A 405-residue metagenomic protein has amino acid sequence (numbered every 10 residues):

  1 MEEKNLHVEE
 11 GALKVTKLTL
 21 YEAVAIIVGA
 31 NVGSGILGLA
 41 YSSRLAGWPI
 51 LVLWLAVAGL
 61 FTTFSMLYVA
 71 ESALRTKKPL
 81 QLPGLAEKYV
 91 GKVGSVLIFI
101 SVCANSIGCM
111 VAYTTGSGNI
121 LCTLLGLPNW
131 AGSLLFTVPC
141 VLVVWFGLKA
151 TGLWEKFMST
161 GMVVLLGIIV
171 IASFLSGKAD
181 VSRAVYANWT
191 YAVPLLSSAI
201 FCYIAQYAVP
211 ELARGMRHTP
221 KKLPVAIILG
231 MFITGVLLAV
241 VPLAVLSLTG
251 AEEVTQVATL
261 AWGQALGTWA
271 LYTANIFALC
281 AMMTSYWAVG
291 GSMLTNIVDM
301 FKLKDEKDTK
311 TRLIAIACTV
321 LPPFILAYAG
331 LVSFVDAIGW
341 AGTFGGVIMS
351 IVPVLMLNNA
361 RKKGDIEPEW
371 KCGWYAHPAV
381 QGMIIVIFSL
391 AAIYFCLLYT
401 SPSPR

Functional and structural regions predicted by a protein language model:
M1-Y41, A46, T63-L67, P79 (+4 more regions): Membrane-interface "cap" regions at the ends of multi-pass membrane proteins
L6, E10, G84-E87, T114-L135 (+3 more regions): Helix-loop-helix connectors at the membrane interface of multi-pass transporters/channels
H7-K14, N129-L135, P139, G147-K149 (+1 more regions): Helix-loop-helix junctions that connect adjacent transmembrane segments in multi-pass membrane transporters
E22-N31, F99-C103, T123-G147, M162-V170 (+5 more regions): Transmembrane alpha-helical segments of multi-pass small-molecule transport proteins
A40-E71, K78-P79, P83, I233: Extracellular loop-to-transmembrane helix junctions
F64-L127, L271, N275-K302: Hydrophobic transmembrane alpha-helices that form the core helical bundles of multi-pass secondary transporters
L80-G94, M231-M283, G342: TM-loop-TM module centered on a large, flexible mid-protein loop between adjacent transmembrane helices in multi-pass
Y399-R405: Conserved small/polar residues in nucleotide/adenosyl-binding loops
